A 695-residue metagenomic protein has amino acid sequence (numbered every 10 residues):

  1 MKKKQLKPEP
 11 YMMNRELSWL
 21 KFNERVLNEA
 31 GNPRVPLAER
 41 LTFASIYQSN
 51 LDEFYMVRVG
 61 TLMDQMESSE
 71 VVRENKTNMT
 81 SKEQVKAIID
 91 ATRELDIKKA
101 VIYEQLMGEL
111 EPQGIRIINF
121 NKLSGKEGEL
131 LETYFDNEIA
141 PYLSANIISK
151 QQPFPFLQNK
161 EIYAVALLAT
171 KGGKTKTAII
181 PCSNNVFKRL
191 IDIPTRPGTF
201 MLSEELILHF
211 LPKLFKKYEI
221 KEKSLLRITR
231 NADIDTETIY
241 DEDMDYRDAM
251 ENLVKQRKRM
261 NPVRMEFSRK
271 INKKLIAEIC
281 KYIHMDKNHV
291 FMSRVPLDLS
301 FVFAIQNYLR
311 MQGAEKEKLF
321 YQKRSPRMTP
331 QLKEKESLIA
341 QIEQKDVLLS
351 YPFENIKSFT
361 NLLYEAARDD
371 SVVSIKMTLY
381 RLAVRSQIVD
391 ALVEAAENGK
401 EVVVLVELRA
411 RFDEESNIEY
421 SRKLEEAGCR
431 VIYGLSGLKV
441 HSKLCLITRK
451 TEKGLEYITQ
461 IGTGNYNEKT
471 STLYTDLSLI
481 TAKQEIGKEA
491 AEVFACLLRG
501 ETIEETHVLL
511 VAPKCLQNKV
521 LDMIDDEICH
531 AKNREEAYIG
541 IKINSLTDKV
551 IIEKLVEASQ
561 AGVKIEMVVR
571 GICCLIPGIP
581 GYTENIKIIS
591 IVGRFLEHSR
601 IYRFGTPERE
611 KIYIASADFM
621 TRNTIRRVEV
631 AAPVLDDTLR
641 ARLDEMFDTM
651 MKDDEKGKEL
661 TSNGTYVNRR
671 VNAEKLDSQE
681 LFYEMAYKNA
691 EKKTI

Functional and structural regions predicted by a protein language model:
M1-I539, E557-A561, C573-I695: N-terminal localization/anchoring segments of enzymes in phospholipid and broader phosphate metabolism
K549-V556: Glycine/threonine-rich ATP-lid/beta-loop region of ATP-binding domains
K564-V568: Hydrophobic alpha/beta core scaffold segments
